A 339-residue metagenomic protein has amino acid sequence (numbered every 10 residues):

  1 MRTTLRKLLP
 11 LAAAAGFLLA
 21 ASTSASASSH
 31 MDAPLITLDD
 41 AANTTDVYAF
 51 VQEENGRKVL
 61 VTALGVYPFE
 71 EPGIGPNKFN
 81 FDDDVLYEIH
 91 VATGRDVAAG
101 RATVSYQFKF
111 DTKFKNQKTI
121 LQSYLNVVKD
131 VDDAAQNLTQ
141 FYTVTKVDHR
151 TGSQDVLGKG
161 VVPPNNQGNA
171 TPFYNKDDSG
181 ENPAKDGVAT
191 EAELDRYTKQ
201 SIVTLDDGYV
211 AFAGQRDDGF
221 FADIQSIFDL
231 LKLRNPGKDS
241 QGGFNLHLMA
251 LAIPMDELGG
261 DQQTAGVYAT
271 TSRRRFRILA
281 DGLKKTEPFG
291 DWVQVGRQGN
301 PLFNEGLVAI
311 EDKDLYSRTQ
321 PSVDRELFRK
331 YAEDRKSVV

Functional and structural regions predicted by a protein language model:
R2-A12: Bacterial N-terminal signal peptides that target proteins for export
P10-A20: Bacterial N-terminal signal peptides
A25-V339: Surface-exposed extracytoplasmic segments
